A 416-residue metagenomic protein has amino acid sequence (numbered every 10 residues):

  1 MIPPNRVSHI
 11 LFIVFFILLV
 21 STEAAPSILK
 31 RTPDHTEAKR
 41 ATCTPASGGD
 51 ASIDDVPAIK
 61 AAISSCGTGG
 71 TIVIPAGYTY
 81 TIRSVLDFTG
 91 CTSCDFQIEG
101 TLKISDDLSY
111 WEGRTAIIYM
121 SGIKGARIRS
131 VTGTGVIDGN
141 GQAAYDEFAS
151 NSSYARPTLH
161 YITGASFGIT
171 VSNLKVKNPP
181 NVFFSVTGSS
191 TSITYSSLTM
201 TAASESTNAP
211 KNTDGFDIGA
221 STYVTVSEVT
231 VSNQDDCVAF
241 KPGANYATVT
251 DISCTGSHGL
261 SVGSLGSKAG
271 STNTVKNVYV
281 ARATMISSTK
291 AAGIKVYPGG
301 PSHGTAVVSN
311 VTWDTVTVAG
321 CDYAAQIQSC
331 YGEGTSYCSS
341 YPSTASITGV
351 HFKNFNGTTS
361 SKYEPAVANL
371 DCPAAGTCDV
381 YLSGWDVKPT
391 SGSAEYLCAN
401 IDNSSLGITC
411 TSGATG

Functional and structural regions predicted by a protein language model:
I2-G416: Extracellular/periplasmic carbohydrate-active domains that bind, remodel, or depolymerize complex polysaccharides
